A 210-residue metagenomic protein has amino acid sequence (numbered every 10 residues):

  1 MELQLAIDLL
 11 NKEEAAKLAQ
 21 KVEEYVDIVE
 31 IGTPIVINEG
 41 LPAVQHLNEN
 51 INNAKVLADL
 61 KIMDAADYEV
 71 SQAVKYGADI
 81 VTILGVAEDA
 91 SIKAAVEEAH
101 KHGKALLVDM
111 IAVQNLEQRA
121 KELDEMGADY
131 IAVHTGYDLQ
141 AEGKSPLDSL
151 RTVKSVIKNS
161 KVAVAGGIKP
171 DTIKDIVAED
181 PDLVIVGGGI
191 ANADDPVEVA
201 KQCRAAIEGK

Functional and structural regions predicted by a protein language model:
M1-D67, K75, L123, A191-N192 (+1 more regions): Conserved N-terminal beta1-alpha1 strand-loop-helix module at the mouth
D8, I28-V36, K55-M63, D79-A90 (+3 more regions): Catalytic beta/alpha-barrel core
K12, A16, L41, A66-D67 (+4 more regions): Structural motif corresponding to alpha-helix initiation and N-cap regions
L18, D64-Y76, Q114-M126, V156-K158 (+2 more regions): Catalytic cores of alpha/beta
E23-D27, N50-A54, K75-I80, H100-A105 (+3 more regions): Glycine-enriched alpha-helix->loop->beta-strand junction motifs that scaffold or abut catalytic
I37-K61, A95-A112, K144-P170, K201-K210: Alpha-helix-loop-beta-strand connector modules within alpha/beta enzyme cores
A78-A90, I131-A141, E179-C203: Glycine-rich phosphate-binding active-site loops on the catalytic face of alpha/beta enzymes
R119-R151, S160, V199: Glycine/Thr-rich beta-alpha phosphate-binding loop at enzyme active sites
